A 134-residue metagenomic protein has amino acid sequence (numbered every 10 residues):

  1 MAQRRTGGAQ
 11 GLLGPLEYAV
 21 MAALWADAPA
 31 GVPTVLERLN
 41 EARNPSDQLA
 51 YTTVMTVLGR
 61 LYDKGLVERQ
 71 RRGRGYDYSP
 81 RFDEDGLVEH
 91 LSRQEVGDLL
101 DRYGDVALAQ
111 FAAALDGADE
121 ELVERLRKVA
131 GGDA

Functional and structural regions predicted by a protein language model:
P15-A22, T34: Pre-recognition alpha-helix immediately N-terminal to the DNA-recognition helix within helix-turn-helix or winged-helix
L16, R72-L91: Short, cationic-aromatic polyanion-contact patches
A23-G31: Short capping segments at the starts of secondary-structure elements
A30-L39: Short acidic, hydrophobic short linear motifs in intrinsically disordered regions
M55-G59: Short, hydrophobic-biased segments on the C-terminal half of alpha helices that form "recognition helices"
G65: Glycine-centered, phosphate/nucleic-acid-interacting loop/turn motifs that mediate DNA/RNA or nucleotide
R69: Short beta-strand "wing" residues that participate in macromolecule-binding interfaces
H90-G132: Amphipathic alpha-helical dimerization/coiled-coil segments that flank or bridge DNA-binding/regulatory modules
